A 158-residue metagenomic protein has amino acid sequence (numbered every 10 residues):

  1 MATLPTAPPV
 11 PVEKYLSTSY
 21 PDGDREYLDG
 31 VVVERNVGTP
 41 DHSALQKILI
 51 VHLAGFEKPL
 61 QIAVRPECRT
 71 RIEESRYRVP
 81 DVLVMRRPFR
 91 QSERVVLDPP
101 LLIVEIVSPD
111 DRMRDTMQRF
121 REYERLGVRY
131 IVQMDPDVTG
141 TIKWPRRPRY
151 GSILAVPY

Functional and structural regions predicted by a protein language model:
M1-Y158: Gly/Pro/Ser/Thr-rich low-complexity, intrinsically disordered segments predominantly at protein N-termini
